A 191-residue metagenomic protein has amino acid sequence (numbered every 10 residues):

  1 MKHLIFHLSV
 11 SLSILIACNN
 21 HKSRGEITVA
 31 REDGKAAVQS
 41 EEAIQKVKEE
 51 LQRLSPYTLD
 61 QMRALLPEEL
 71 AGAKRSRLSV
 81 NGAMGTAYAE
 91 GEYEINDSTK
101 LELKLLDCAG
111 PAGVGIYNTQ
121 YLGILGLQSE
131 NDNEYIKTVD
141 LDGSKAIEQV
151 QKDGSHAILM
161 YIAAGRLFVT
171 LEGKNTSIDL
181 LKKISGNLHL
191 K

Functional and structural regions predicted by a protein language model:
M1-F6: Positively charged n-region of N-terminal signal peptides that target proteins for export
L15-A17: C-terminal motif of bacterial Sec signal peptides marking the signal peptidase cleavage site
N19-K22: Bacterial signal peptide processing site
G25: Cys/His-rich zinc-coordinating "finger/knuckle" motifs
T28-A30: Intrinsically disordered, low-complexity segments enriched in small/polar and acidic residues
D33-A36, S40, I44-K46, S129-K191: A short, solvent-exposed beta-edge/loop patch
K46, E50-E148: Short, solvent-exposed recognition patches
